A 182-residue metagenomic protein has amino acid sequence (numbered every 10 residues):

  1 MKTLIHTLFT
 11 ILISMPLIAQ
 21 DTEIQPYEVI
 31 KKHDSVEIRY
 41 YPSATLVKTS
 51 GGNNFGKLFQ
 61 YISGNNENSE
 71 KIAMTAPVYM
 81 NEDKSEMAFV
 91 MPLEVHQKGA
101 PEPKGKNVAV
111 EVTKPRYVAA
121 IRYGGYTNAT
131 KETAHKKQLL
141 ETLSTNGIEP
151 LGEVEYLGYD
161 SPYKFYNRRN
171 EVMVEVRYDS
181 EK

Functional and structural regions predicted by a protein language model:
K2-I5, M15-K182: A solvent-exposed interaction/effector surface
